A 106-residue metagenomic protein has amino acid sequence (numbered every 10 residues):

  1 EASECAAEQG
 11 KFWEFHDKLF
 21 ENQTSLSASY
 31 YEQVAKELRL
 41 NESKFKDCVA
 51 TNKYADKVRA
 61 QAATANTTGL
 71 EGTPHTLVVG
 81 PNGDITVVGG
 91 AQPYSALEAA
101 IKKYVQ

Functional and structural regions predicted by a protein language model:
E1-A35: Structural microenvironment flanking redox-active thiols in thiol-disulfide oxidoreductases
S29-Q106: C-terminal cap of thioredoxin/glutaredoxin-like
